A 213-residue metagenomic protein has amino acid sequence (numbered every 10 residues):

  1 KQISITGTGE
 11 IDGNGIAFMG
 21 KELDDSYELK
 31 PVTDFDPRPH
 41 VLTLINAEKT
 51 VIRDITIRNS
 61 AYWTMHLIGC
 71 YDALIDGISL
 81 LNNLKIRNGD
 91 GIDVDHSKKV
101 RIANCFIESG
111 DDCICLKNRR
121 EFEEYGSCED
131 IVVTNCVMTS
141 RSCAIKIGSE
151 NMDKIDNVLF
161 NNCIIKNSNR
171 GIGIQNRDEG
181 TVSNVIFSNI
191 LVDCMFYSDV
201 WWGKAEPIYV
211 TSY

Functional and structural regions predicted by a protein language model:
K1-Y213: Extracellular/periplasmic carbohydrate-active domains that bind, remodel, or depolymerize complex polysaccharides
